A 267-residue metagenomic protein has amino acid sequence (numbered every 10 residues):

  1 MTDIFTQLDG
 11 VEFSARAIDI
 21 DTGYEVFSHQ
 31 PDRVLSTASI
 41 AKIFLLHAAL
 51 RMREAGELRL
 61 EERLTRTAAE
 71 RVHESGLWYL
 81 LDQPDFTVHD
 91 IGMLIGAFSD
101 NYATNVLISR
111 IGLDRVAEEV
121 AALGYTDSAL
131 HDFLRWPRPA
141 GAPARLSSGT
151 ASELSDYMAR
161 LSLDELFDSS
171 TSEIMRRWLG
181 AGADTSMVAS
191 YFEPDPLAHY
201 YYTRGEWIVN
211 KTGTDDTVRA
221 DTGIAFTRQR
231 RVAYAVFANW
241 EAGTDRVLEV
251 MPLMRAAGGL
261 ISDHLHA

Functional and structural regions predicted by a protein language model:
M1-F5, D9, V26, D164-S186 (+3 more regions): Structured C-terminal helix/loop/strand segments within mature extracytoplasmic catalytic/sensor domains
G10-F13, I108-L163: Mid-domain, small-residue-enriched loop/turn segments at the edges of structured enzyme/sensor domains
V11-V34: Short, conserved catalytic-motif segment at the N-terminal edge
G23, S36-L64, Y234: Active-site SXXK
S28-L35, L77, L81, G141-A144: A short glycine/serine-rich beta->alpha loop
H47-A55, S109, D156-L163, S262-D263: Short glycine/serine- and small hydrophobic-enriched flexible loop segments
A55-L81: Short, glycine/proline-biased beta-turn/loop segments that scaffold the active-site neighborhood
R71-N105: Conserved catalytic neighborhood of penicillin-recognizing serine enzymes
